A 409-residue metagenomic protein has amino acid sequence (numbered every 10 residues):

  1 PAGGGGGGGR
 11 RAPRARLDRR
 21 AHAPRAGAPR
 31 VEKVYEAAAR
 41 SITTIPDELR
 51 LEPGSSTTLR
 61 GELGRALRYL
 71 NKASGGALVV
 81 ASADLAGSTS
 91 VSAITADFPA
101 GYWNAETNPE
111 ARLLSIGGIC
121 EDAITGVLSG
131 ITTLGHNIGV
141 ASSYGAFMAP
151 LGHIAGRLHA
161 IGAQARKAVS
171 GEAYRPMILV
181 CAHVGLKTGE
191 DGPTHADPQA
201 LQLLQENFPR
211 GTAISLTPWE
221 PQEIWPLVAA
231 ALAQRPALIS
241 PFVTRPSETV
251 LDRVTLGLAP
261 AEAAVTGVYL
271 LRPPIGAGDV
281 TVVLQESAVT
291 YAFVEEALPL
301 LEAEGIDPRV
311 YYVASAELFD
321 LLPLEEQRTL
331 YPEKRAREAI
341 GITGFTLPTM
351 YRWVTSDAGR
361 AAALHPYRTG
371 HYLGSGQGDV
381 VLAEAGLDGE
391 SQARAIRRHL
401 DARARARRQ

Functional and structural regions predicted by a protein language model:
A2-T249, A259-P260, Y312, P323 (+3 more regions): Thiamine diphosphate
A173-P176, H183-Q202, I224, A231-Q409: Thiamine diphosphate
